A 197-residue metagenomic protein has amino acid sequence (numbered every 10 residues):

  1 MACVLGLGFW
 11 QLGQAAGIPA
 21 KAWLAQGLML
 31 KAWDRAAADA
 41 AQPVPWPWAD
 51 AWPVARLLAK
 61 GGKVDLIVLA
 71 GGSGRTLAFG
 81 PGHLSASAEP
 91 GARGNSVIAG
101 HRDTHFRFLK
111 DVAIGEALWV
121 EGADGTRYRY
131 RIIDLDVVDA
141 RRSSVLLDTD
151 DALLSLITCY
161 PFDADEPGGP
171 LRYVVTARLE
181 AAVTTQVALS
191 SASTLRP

Functional and structural regions predicted by a protein language model:
A2-P197: Solvent-exposed, non-transmembrane regions of membrane-associated and secreted proteins
